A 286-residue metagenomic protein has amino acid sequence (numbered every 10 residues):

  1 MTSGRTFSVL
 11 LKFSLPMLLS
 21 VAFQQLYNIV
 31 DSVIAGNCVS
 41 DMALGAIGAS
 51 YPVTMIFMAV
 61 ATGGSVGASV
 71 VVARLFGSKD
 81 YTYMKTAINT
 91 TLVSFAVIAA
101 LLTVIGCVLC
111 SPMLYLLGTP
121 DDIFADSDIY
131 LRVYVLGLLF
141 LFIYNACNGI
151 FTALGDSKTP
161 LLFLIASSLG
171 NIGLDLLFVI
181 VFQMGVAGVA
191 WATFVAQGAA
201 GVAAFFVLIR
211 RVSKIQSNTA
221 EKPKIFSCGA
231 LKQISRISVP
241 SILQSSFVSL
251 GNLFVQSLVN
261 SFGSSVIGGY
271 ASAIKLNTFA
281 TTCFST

Functional and structural regions predicted by a protein language model:
M1-S14, V72-L139, V181-V239: Short alpha-helical transmembrane segments in multi-pass integral membrane proteins
F13, M17-V21, M55, F95 (+9 more regions): Residue-level signature of transmembrane alpha-helical cores of multipass secondary-active transporters and flippases
S20, I98, L102, G106 (+7 more regions): Alpha-helical transmembrane segments of multipass membrane proteins
L26-L44, L114-D121, L177-M184, I242 (+1 more regions): Helix-terminus/linker motif at the lipid-water interface of multi-pass membrane proteins
L44-V104, L141-P160, Q256, G269-T286: Small-residue-rich hydrophobic transmembrane alpha-helices
Y51-T54, I98, A166-N171, A192-A200 (+1 more regions): Transmembrane alpha-helical core residues of multi-pass small-molecule transporters, especially secondary transporters
F95, I150-L176, A187, W191-F194: Alpha-helical transmembrane segments of multi-pass membrane transporters/permeases
G106, G149, D175, V179 (+4 more regions): Structural signal for membrane-spanning alpha-helices in multi-pass inner-membrane proteins, emphasizing helix cores
